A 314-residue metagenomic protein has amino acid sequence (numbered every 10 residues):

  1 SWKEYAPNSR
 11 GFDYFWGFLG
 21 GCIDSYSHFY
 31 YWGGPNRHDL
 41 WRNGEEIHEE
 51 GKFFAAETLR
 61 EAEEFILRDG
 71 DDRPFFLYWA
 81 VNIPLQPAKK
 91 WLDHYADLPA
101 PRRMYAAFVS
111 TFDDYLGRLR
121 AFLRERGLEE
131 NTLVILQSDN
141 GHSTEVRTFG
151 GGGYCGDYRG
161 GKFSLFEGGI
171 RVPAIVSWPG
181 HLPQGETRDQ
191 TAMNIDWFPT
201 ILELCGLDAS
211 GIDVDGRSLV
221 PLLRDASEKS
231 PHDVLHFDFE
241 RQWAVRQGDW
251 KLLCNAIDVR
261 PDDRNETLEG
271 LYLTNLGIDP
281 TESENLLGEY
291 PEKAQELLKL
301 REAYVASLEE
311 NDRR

Functional and structural regions predicted by a protein language model:
S1-H48, T144: Catalytic-site neighborhoods of secreted/periplasmic enzymes that process anionic sulfate/phosphate groups
W2-G11, Q86-K90, L98-P101, A121-H181 (+1 more regions): Histidine-centered active-site microenvironments of extracellular/periplasmic hydrolases and transferases
Y5, D13-Y14, L19-I23, H142-G156 (+4 more regions): C-terminal cap/loop subdomain of S1 sulfatases and analogous C-terminal strand-loop tails that border
R10, A56-R60, R103, S110-G117 (+5 more regions): A structural signal for well-ordered alpha-helical segments within the folded catalytic domains of diverse enzymes
G11-D13, G70-L77, L128-V134, I170-V172 (+3 more regions): Loop/turn elements at helix/coil->beta-strand transitions in domains of secreted/extracellular proteins
H28-G34, A62-Y105, S143-E145, C155 (+1 more regions): Active-site His/acidic residue clusters
L59-D69, H94-T132, T148-F149: A long, amphipathic alpha-helix that forms part of the scaffold/cap immediately adjacent to metal-dependent active
F75-A80, V109, L116, L123 (+3 more regions): Beta-strand elements within well-structured catalytic alpha/beta cores of enzymes that handle phosphate/sulfate esters
